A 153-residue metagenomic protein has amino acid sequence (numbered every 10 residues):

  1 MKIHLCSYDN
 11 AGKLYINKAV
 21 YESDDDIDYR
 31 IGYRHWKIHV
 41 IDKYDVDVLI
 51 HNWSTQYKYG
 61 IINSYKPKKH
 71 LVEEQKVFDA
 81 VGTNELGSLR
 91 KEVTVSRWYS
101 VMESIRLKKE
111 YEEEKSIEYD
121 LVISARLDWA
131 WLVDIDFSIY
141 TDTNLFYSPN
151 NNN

Functional and structural regions predicted by a protein language model:
M1-D24: N-proximal low-complexity "stem/linker" segments adjacent to membrane-targeting elements
K2-H4, D120-I123: Structural motif
D9-L14, W53-K58, L127-W131, N151-N153: Short, solvent-exposed loop/turn segments at secondary-structure junctions
I16-A19, Y59-N63, W131-F137: A short acidic (Asp/Glu
Y21-D45: Short, acidic, metal-binding catalytic loop of nucleotide-sugar glycosyltransferases
V46, I50-I117: Active-site-proximal specificity loops/subdomain of glycosyltransferases
K115-I117, A125, A130-N152: Conserved donor-nucleotide/metal-binding helix-loop-beta segment in metal-dependent transferases, i.e., the alpha-helix
